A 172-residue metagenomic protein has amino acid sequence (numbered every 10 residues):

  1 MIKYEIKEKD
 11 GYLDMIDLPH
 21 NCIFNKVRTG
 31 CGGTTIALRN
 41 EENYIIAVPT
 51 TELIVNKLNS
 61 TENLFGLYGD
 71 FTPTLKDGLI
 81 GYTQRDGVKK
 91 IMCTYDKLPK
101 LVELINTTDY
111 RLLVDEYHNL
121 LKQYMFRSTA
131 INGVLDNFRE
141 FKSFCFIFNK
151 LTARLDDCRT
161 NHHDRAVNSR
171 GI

Functional and structural regions predicted by a protein language model:
M1-H20: Pre-Walker A adenine-sensing motif
P19-L38: Walker A/P-loop
H20-F24, N43-I45, K89-K90, R111: Residue-level preference for the first positions of well-ordered beta-strands
T35-G69: Conserved Walker A/P-loop ATP-binding site and its immediately adjacent core in helicase/helicase-like ATPase domains
I46-A47, I91-C93, L113, K142-N149: Structural recognition of the conserved hydrophobic beta-strand(s) that form the central parallel beta-sheet of P-loop
E62-E103: Inter-Walker segment of RecA-like/P-loop motor cores
N106-S143: SF2 helicase catalytic motif II
R159-I172: Interdomain hinge/linker at the junction between the two RecA-like core domains of SF2 helicases
